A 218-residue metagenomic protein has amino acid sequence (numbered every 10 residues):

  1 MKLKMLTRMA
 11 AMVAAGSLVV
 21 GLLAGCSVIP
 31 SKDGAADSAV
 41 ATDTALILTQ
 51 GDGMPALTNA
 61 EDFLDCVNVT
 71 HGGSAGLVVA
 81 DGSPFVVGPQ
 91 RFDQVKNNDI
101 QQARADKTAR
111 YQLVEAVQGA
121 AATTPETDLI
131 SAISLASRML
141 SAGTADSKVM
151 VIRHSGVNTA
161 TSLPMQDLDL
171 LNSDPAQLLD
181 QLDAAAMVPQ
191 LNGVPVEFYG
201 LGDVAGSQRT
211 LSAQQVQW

Functional and structural regions predicted by a protein language model:
K2-A14: Bacterial N-terminal signal peptides that target proteins for export
G21-G25: C-terminal motif of bacterial Sec signal peptides marking the signal peptidase cleavage site
S27-P30: Bacterial signal peptide processing site
A41-T42, G51-L77, R209-V216: …and closely analogous acidic/polar surface helices at protein-protein or active-site interfaces in A-domain-like
L48-G51, A136, S147-T161: DG-centered beta-turn motif at the end of beta-strands
G51-M54, D81-V86, G156-A160, G202-A205: Solvent-exposed loop/turn segments at secondary-structure junctions within structured extracellular/periplasmic domains
D99-S147: Von Willebrand factor
V157-Q214: VWA/integrin I-like adhesion module and closely mimicked acidic/polar interface patches used
